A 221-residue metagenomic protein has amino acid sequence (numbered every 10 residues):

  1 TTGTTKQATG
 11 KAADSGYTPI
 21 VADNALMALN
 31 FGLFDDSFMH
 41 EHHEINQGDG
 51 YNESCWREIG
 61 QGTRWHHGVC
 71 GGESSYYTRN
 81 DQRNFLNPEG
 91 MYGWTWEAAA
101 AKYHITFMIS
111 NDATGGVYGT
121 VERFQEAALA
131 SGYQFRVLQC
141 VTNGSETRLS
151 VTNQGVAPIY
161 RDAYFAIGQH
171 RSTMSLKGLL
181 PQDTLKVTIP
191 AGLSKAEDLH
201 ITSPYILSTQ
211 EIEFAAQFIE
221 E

Functional and structural regions predicted by a protein language model:
T1-T114: Catalytic-core regions of glycoside hydrolase
N24, R79, T95, G116 (+5 more regions): Serine/threonine-rich low-complexity intrinsically disordered regions
F31-F34, F38, F85, F107 (+5 more regions): Phenylalanine-focused residue identity feature
Q82-L86, N111-G116, Q125-A127, N143-G144 (+1 more regions): Short linear motifs at secondary-structure transitions and domain/linker junctions
E89-M91, G116-V121, R148-S150: Short amphipathic alpha-helical surface micro-motifs
W94-E97, E122-L129, V156: Generic structural signal for short, flexible, solvent-exposed coil/loop and linker residues
Y103-L138: Extended substrate-binding grooves/exosites of carbohydrate-active enzymes
L129-E221: Extracellular/luminal regions of secreted and cell-surface proteins that mediate adhesion/ECM remodeling
